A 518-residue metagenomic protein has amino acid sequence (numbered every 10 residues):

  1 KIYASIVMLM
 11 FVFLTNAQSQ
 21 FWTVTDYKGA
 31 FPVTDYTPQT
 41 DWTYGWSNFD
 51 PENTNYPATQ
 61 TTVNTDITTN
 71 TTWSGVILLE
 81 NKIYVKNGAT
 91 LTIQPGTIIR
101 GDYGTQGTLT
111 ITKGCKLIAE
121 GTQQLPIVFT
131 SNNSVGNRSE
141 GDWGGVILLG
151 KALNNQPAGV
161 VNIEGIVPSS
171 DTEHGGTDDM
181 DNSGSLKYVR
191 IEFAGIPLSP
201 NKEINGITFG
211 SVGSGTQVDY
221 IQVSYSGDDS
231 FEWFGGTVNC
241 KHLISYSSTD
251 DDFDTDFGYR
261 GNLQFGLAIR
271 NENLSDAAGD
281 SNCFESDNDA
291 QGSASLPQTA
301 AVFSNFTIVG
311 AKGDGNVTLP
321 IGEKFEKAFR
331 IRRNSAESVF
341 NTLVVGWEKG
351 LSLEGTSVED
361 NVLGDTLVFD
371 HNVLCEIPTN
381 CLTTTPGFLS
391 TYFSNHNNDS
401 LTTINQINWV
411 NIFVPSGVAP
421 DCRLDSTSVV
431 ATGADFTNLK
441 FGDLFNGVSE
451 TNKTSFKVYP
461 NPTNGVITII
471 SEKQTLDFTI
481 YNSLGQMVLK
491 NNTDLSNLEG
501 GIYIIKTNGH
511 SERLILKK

Functional and structural regions predicted by a protein language model:
K1-Q20, V448, I504-G509, K518: Bacterial Sec-dependent N-terminal signal peptides
F11-F13, Q123, N452: Short, structurally constrained coil/turn elements that cap an alpha-helix or connect an alpha-helix to the following
Q18-T92, G104-G114, G121, P126-D228 (+2 more regions): Extracellular beta-rich repeat passengers
I98-R100: Primarily the HKD phosphodiesterase
E450-K518: C-terminal outer-membrane/trafficking sorting elements
